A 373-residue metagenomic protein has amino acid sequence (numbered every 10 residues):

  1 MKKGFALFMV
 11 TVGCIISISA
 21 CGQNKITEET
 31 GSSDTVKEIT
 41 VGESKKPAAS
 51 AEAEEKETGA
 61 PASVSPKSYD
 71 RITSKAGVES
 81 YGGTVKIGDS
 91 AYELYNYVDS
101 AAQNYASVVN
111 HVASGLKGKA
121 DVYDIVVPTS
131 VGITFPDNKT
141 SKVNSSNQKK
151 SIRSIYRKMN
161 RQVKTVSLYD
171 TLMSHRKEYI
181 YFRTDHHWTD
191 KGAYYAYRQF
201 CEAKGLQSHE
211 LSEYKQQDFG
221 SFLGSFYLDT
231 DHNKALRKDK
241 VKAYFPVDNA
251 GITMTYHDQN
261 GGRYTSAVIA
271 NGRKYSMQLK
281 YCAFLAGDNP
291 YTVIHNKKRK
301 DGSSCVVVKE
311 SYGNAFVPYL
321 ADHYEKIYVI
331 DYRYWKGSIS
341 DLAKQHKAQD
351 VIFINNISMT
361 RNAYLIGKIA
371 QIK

Functional and structural regions predicted by a protein language model:
M1-S19: Sec-dependent bacterial lipoprotein signal peptides
G13-I16, A20-K373: Extracellular glycan-modifying ectodomains
